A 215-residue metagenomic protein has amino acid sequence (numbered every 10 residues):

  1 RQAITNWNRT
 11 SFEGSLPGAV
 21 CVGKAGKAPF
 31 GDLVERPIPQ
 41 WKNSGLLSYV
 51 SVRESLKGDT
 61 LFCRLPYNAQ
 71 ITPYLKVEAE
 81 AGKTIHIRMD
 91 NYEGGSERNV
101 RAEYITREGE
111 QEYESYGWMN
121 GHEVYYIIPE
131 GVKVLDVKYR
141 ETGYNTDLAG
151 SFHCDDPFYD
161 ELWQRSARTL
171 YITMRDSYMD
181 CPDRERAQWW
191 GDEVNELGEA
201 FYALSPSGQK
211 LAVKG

Functional and structural regions predicted by a protein language model:
R1-D183, G191-D192, S207-V213: Extracellular/oxidizing-compartment recognition motifs
N195-P206: Well-ordered alpha-helical scaffold segments within catalytic/enzyme domains
